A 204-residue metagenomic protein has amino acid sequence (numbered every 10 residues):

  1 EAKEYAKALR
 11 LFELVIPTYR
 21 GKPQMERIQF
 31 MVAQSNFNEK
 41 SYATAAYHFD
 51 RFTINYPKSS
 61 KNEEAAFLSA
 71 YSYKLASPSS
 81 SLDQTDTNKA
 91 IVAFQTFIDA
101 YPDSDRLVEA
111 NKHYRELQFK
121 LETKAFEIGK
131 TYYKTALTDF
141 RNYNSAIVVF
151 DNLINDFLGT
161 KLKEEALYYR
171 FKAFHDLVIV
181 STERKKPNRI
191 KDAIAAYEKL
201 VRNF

Functional and structural regions predicted by a protein language model:
E1-F204: Acidic, polar-rich low-complexity tracts and alpha-helical solenoid repeat scaffolds
